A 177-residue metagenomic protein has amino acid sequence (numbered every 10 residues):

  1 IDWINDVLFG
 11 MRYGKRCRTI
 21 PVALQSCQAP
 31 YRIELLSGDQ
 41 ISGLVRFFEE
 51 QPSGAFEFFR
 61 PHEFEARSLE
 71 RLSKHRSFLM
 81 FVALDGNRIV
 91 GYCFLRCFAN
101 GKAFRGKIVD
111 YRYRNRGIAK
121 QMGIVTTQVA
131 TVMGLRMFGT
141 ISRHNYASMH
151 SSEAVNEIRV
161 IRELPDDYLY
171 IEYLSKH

Functional and structural regions predicted by a protein language model:
P30-R46: A short beta-loop-alpha structural element at the N-terminal edge of CoA-dependent acyl/N-acetyltransferase catalytic
E50, G54-K102: Acetyl-CoA-dependent GNAT
R96-G106, R114, D166: A conserved beta-turn-beta hairpin within the catalytic core of GNAT-like acetyltransferases that forms part
G106-R116, I141-S142: A short, internal acetyl-CoA/4′-phosphopantetheine-binding micro-motif in the GNAT/acyltransferase core
N115-V132, A154: Conserved acetyl-CoA-binding loop-helix of GNAT-fold acetyltransferases
K120, R143-E163: Conserved active-site alpha-helix within GNAT-family acetyltransferase domains
A130-S142: Conserved GNAT acetyl-CoA-binding A-motif
R162-H177: C-terminal "cap" of GNAT-fold acetyltransferases
